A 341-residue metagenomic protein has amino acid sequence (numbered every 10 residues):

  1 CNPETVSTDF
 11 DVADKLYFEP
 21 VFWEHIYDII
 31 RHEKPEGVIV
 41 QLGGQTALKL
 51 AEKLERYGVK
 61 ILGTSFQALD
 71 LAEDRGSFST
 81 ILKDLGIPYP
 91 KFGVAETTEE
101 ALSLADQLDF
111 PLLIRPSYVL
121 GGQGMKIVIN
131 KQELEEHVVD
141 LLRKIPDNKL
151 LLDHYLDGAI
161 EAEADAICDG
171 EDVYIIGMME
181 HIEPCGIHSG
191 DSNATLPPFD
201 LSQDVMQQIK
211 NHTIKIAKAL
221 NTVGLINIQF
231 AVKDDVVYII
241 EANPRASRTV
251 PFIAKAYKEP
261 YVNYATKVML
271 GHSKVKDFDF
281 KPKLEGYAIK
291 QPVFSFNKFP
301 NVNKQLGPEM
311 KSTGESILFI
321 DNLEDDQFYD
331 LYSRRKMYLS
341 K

Functional and structural regions predicted by a protein language model:
C1-P35, T46-L48, G63, L85 (+3 more regions): ATP-dependent carboxylate activation and anion-phosphoryl transfer catalytic cores that bind Mg-ATP to form
E36-L42: Periplasmic-binding protein-like
Q45-G58: Short Gly/Thr/Asp-enriched flexible loops that form oxyanion-binding sites at enzyme active sites
Y57-V59, D109-F110: Glycine-enriched alpha-helix->loop->beta-strand junction motifs that scaffold or abut catalytic
T64-G124: A conserved helix-loop-beta module that forms one wall/lid of the active-site cleft in ATP-utilizing catalytic domains
